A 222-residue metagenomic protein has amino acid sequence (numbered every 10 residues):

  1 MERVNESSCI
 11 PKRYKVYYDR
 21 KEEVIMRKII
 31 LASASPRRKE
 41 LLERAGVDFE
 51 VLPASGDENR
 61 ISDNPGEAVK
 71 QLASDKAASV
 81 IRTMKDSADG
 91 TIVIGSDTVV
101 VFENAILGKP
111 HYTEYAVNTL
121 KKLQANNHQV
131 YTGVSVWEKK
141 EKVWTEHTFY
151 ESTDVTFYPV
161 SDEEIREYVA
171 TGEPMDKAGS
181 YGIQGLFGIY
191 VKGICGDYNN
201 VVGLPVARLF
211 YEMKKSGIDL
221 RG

Functional and structural regions predicted by a protein language model:
K12-I25: Short, Lys/Arg-enriched N-terminal segments with co-localized hydrophobic residues within the first ~10-30 amino acids
R27-I30, N64-G222: Anionic-ligand binding patches
R27-V47: N-terminal beta1-alpha1 ligand-phosphate binding loop
A34, A54, K139: Cofactor-binding loop segments of dinucleotide-utilizing enzymes, especially the Rossmann-like FAD- and NAD(P)+-binding
G46-D63, E146-S152: Short glycine-rich, Thr/Ser-proximal phosphate-binding strand/loop in the N-terminal lobe of ATP-dependent enzymes
